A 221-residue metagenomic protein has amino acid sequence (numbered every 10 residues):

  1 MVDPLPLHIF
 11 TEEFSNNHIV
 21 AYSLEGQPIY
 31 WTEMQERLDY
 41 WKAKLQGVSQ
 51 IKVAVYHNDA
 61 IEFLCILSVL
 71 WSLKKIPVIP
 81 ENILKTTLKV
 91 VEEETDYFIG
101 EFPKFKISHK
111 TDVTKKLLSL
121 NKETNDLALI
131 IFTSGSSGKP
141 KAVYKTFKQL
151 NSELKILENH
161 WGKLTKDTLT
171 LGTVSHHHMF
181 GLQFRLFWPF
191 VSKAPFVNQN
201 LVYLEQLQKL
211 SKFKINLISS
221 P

Functional and structural regions predicted by a protein language model:
M1-I19: A short N-terminal helical cap/helix-turn-helix that marks the beginning of AMP-binding/adenylate-forming
E12-S15, T114-F132, K163-T170: Conserved pre-ATP/AMP-binding loop-to-beta segment of ANL
N17-G47, K145-K148: Conserved AMP-binding/adenylate-forming core of the ANL superfamily
Y30-W31, L120, D126-K155: Conserved AMP-binding A3 loop
A43-I83, T168-L169, T173-H176: Conserved AMP-binding/adenylate-forming
V53, L70, L127, T133-S136 (+2 more regions): Conserved S/T- and glycine-rich ATP-binding loop of Class I adenylate-forming
V53-V55, V78-P80, E92-E101, N216-S219: Short, hydrophobic beta-strand segments that form beta-sheet elements in well-ordered domains
S152-L169, H177-S220: Conserved AMP-binding/adenylation subdomain of ANL enzymes
